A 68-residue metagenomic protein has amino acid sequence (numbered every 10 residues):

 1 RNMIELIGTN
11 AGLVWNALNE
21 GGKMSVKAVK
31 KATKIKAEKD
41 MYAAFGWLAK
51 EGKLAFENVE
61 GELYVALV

Functional and structural regions predicted by a protein language model:
I4, K34-I35: A generic secondary-structure micro-motif detector that highlights 1-2 residue hydrophobic/ambivalent hotspots embedded
I4-A11, F56-V68: Short, cationic-aromatic polyanion-contact patches
V14: Localized chelating/binding microdomains that coordinate divalent metal ions or stabilize phosphate-bearing
L18-G21: Short helix-capping/hinge SLiMs at alpha-helix to coil transitions
K23-T33: Short acidic, hydrophobic short linear motifs in intrinsically disordered regions
I35-W47: Short amphipathic alpha-helical interaction segments
G52: Glycine-centered, phosphate/nucleic-acid-interacting loop/turn motifs that mediate DNA/RNA or nucleotide
